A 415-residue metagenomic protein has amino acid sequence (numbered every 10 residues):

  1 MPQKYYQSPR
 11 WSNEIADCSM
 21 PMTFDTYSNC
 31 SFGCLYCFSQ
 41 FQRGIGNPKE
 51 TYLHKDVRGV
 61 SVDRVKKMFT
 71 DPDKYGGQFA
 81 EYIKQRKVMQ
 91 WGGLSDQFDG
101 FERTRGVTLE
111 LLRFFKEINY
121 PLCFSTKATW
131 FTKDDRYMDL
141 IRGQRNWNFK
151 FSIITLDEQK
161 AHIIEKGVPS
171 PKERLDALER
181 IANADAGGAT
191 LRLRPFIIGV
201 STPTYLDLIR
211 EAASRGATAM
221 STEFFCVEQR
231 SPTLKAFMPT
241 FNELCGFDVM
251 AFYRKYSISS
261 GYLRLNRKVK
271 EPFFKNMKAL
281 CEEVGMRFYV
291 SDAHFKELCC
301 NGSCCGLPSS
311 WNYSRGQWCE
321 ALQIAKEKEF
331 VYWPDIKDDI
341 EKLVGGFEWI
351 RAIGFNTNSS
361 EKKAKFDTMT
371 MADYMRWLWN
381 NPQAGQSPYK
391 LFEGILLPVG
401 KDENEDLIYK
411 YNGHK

Functional and structural regions predicted by a protein language model:
M1-N148, L156-E158, R180, D367-K415: Conserved Radical SAM active-site core
S8, S12, S19, S28-S31 (+17 more regions): Generic serine detector
D17, T26, R174, G187-A189 (+1 more regions): Functionally constrained cores in energy, signaling, and assembly domains
F32-L35, S39, R113, R210 (+3 more regions): A broad, structural surface signal
K49-T51, A212, L234, S303: A generic membrane alpha-helix/interface feature
K66-V269: Conserved AdoMet/S-adenosylmethionine-binding subsite of the radical SAM
K235-K415: C-terminal accessory extensions appended to soluble enzyme cores
